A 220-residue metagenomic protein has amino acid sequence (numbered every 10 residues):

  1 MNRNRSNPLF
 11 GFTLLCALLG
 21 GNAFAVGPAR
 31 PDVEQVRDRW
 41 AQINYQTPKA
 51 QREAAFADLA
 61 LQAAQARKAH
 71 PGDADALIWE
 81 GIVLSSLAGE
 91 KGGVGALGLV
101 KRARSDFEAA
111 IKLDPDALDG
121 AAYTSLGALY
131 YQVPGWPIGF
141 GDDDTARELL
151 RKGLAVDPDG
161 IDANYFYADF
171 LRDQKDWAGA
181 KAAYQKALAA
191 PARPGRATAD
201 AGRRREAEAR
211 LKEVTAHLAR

Functional and structural regions predicted by a protein language model:
A25-Q62: N-terminal leader/linker segments that initiate helical-solenoid repeat arrays
R30, D173-Q174, A183, A189-R220: Terminal, low-structured helical/coil segments at or just beyond the last alpha-helical repeat
P71, P115-A117, P158: Short coil turns that delineate tetratricopeptide repeat
A76, G120-A122, A163, A197: TPR alpha-solenoid repeat register
K101-E108, G141-T145, W177-P194: TPR/TPR-like (Sel1-like) alpha-helical repeat modules
